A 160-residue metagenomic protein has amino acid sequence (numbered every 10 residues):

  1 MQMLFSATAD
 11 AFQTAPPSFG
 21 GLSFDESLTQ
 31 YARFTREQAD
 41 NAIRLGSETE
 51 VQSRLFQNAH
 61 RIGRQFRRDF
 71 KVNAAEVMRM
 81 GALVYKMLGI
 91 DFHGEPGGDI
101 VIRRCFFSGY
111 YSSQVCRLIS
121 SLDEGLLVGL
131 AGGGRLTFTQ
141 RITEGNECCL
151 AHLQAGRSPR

Functional and structural regions predicted by a protein language model:
M1-D99, R103-L122, G133-C148, H152-R160: N-terminal accessory segment detector
